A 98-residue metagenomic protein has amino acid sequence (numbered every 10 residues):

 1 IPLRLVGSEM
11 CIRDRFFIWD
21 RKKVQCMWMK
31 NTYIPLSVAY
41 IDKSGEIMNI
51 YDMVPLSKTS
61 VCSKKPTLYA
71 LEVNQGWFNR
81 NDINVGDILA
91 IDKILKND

Functional and structural regions predicted by a protein language model:
I1-G7, I12: Single conserved hydrophobic/aromatic residue that forms the stacking wall/gate of nucleotide- or nucleobase-binding
E9, T32-Y33, C62-K65: Extracellular/periplasmic catalytic domains that process cell-envelope and extracellular macromolecules
D14-I18, A70-E72: Ordered hydrophobic segments in well-structured contexts
F16-I50: Mid-length scaffold segments of soluble, non-membrane domains
V24-M27, P55-T59: A short, acidic/glycine-rich surface segment
M53-P55, V61-D98: Well-ordered alpha/beta subsegment
